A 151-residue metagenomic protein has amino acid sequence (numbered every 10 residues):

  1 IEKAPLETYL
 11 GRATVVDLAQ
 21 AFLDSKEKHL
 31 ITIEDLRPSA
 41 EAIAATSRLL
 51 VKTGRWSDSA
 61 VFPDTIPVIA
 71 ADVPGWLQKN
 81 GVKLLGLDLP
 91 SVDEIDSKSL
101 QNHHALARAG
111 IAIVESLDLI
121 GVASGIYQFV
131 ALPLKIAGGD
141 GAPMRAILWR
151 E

Functional and structural regions predicted by a protein language model:
I1-E151: Active-/binding-site microenvironments in catalytic and ligand-binding cores
